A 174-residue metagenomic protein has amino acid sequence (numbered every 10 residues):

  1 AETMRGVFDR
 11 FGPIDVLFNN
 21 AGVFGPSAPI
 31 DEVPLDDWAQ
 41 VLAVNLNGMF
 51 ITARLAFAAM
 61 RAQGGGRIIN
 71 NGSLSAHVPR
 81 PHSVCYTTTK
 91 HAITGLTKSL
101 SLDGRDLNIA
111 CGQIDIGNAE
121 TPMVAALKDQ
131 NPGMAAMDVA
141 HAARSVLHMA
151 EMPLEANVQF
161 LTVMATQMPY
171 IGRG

Functional and structural regions predicted by a protein language model:
A1-G12: Conserved amphipathic alpha-helix within the SDR
A28-I30, D37-A39: Substrate-binding pocket helix/loop in short-chain dehydrogenase/reductase
D31, V78-V84, A135: Active-site loop immediately N-terminal to the catalytic Tyr-X3-Lys motif of short-chain dehydrogenase/reductase
A53, T89: Active-site helix of classical SDR
S73: Residue(s) in the substrate-gating loop at a strand-loop-helix junction that position the organic substrate next
V78, S99-I109: Active-site-adjacent segment of SDR/Rossmann-fold oxidoreductases
L107-I109, Q113-I114, D129-I171: C-terminal helical subdomain
